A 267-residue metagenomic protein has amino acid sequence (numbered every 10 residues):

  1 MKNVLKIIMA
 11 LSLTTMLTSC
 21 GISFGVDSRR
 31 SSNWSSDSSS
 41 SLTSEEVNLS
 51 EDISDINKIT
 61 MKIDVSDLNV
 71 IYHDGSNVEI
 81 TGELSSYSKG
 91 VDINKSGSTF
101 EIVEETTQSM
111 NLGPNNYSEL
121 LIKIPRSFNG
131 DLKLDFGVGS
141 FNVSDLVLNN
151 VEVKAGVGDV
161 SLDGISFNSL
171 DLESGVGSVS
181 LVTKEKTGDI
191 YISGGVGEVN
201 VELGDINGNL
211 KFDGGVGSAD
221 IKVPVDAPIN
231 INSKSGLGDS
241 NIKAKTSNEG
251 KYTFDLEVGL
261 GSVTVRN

Functional and structural regions predicted by a protein language model:
V4-I7, C20-S88, T107-S127, N142 (+1 more regions): Short acidic/polar N-terminal linker immediately downstream of export determinants
I7-L13: Sec-dependent N-terminal signal peptides
E46-L49, G164-I165, S169-E173, S178-N267: Short, surface-exposed interaction patches in beta-rich subdomains that mediate adhesion/assembly near membranes
M61, V91-I93, L256: A structural signal for short hydrophobic beta-strand segments in well-ordered beta-sheet cores
V78, S98-E101, V263: Hydrophobic residues embedded in beta-strands of well-ordered beta-sheets
G90-M110: Mid-chain, structured segments of secreted extracytoplasmic proteins
K133-G175, V179: Right-handed parallel beta-helix
